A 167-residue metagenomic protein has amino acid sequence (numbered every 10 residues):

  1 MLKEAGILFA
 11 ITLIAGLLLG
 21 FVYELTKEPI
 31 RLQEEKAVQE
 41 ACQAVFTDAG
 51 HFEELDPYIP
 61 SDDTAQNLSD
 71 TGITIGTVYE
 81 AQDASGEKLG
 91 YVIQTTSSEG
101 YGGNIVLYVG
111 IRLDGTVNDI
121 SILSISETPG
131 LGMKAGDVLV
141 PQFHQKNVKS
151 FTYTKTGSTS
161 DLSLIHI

Functional and structural regions predicted by a protein language model:
M1-L164: Flexible, solvent-exposed loop/hinge segments and secondary-structure transition points
